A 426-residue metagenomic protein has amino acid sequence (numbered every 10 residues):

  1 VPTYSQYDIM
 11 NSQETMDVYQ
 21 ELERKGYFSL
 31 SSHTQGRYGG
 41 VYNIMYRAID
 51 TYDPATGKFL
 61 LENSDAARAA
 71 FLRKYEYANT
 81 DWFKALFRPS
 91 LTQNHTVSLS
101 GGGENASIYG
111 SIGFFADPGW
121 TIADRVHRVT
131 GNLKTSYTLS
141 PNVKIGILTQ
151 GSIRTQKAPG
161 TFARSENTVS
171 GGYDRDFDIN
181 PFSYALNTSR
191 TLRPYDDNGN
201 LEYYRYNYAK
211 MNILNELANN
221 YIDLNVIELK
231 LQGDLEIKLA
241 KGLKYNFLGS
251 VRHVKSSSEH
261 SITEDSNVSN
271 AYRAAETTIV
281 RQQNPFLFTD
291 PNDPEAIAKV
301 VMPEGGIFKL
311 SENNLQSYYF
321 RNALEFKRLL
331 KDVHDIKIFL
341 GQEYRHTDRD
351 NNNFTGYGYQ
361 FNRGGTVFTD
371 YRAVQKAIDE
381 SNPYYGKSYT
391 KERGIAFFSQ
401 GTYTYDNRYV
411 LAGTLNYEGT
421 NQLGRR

Functional and structural regions predicted by a protein language model:
V1-A78, G119-D124, T130, K134-E228 (+2 more regions): Surface-exposed loop/interface segments of Gram-negative outer-membrane beta-barrel transport/assembly proteins
A85-S90, L99-G103: Outer-membrane beta-barrel initiation region
T92, G103-E104, T138-N142, K238-A240 (+2 more regions): Outer-membrane beta-barrel channels and translocator barrels
N94-T96, Y319, G394-Q400, R408-V410: Short glycine-rich loop/turn motifs
V97-G103, G131-Y137, L231-I237, N322-F326 (+1 more regions): Residues on the lipid-exposed face of transmembrane beta-strands in outer-membrane beta-barrel proteins
I112-P118, A412-T420: Transmembrane beta-strand segments that form the barrel wall of outer-membrane beta-barrel proteins
W120-A123, N421-R425: Solvent-exposed loop/turn segments connecting transmembrane beta-strands in outer-membrane beta-barrel proteins
Q342, A396-Y403, L411, R426: Contiguous, well-ordered alpha-helical segments that form the cores/surfaces of helical PPI scaffolds
